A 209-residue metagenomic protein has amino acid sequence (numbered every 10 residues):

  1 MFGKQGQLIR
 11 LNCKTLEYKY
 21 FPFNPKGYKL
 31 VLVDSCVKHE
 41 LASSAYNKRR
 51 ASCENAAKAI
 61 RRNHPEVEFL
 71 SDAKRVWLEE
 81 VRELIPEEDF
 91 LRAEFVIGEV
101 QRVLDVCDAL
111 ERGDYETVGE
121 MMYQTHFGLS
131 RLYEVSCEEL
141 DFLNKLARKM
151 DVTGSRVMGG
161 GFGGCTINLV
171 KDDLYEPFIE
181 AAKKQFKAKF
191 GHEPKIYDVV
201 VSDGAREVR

Functional and structural regions predicted by a protein language model:
M1-G154, L169-R209: C-terminal nucleotide
G163-L169: Short, small-residue alpha-helix embedded
